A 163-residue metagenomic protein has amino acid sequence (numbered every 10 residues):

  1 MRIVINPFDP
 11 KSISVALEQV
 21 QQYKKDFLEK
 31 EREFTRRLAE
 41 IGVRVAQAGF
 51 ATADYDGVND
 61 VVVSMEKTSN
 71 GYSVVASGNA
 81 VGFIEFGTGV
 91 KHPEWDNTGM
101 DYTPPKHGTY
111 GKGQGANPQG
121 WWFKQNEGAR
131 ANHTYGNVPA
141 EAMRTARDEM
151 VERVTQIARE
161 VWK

Functional and structural regions predicted by a protein language model:
M1-D26: N-terminal, Lys/Arg- and Ser/Thr-rich interaction peptides
M1-P7, D56-K163: Charged, low-complexity interaction tracts
P10-I13, V43, T155: Alpha-helix initiation and N-capping motif
Q21, K25-R32, R36, A140 (+2 more regions): Short amphipathic alpha-helical segments with heptad-repeat character
D26, Y55-D56: Amphipathic alpha-helical hairpins
K30-A46, V74: Non-globular disordered terminal and juxtamembrane segments underlying protein topogenesis/assembly
A46, F50-D54, A158: Sec/Tat-exported extracytoplasmic proteins
